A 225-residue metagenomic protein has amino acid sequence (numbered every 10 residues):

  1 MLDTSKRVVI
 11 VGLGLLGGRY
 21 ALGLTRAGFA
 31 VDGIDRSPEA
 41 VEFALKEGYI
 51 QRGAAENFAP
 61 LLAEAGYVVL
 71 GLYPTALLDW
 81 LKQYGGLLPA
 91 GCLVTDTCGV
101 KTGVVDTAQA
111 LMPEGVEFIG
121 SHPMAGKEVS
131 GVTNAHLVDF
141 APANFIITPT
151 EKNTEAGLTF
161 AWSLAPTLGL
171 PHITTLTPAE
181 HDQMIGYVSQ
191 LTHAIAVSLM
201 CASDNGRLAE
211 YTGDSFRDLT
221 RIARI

Functional and structural regions predicted by a protein language model:
M1-A63: NAD(P)+-binding Rossmann beta1-loop-alpha1 motif at the extreme N-terminus of oxidoreductases
R7, A30, E117, N144 (+1 more regions): Residues at the starts of beta-strands that form the adenosine-phosphate
R36, L72, T97: Short beta->alpha hinge that forms the Motif I/post-I loop of the SAM-binding pocket
E39-A40, A76, K101-V104: Conserved short alpha-helix immediately C-terminal to the canonical SAM/SAH-binding motif I of Rossmann-like
F58-L88, C92-L93: Rossmann-like NAD(P)-binding element
K82-T133: Rossmann-like NAD(P)(H) cofactor-binding subdomain of soluble oxidoreductases
D139-I222: Internal alpha-helical scaffold of NAD(P)-dependent oxidoreductase catalytic cores
